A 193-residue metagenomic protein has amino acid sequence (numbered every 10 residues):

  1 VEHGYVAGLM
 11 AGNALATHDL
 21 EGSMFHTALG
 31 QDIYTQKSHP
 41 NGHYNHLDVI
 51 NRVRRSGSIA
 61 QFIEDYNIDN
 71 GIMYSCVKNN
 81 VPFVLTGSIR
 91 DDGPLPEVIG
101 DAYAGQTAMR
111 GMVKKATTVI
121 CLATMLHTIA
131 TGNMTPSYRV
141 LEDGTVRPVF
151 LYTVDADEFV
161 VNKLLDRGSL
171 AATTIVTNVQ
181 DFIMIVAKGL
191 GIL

Functional and structural regions predicted by a protein language model:
V1-S56: Metabolite-binding pocket within alpha/beta catalytic cores that recognizes anionic/polar moieties
I33-V81, S88-V119, T124-L193: C-terminal functional extensions of proteins
